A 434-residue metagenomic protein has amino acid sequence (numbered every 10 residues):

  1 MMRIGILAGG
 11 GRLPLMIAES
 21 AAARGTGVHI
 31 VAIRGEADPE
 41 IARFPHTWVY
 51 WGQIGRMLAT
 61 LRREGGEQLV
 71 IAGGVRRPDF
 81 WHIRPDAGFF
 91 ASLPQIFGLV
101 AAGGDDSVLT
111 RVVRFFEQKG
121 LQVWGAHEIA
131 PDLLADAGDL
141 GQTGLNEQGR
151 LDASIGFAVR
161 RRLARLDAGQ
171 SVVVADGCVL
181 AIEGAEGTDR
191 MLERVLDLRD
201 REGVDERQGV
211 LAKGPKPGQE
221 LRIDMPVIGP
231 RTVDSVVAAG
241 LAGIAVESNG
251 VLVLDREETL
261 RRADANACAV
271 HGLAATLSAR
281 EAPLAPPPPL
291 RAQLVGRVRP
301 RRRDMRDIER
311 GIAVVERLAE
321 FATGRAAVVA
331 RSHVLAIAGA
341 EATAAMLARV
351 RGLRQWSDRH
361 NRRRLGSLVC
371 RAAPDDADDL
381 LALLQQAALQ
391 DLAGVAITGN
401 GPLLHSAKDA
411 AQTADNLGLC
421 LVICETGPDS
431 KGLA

Functional and structural regions predicted by a protein language model:
M2-I33: N-terminal basic/disordered segments at the start of proteins
I6-A8, H29-A32, L69-A72, A101 (+12 more regions): General beta-strand structural signal in soluble alpha/beta enzymes
L7, P14-L15, A37, R114 (+9 more regions): Catalytic domains of riboflavin
A8-L13, V75-P78, V251, H333 (+1 more regions): Gly/Ser/Thr-rich loops at beta-strand to alpha-helix junctions that form or flank small-molecule/cofactor-binding
P14, A21, D105-D106, A126-T143 (+4 more regions): Conserved mixed alpha/beta catalytic, RNA-binding, or beta-rich assembly cores of soluble enzyme, regulatory
I33-G52, R56-G66, D86-A91, I96-F97 (+2 more regions): Feature captures the catalytic cores and cofactor-binding loops of soluble hydro-lyases/lyases that act on carboxylate
M57-E128, A279, A285: N-terminal glycine-rich phosphate/adenylate-binding segment common to multiple enzyme folds
